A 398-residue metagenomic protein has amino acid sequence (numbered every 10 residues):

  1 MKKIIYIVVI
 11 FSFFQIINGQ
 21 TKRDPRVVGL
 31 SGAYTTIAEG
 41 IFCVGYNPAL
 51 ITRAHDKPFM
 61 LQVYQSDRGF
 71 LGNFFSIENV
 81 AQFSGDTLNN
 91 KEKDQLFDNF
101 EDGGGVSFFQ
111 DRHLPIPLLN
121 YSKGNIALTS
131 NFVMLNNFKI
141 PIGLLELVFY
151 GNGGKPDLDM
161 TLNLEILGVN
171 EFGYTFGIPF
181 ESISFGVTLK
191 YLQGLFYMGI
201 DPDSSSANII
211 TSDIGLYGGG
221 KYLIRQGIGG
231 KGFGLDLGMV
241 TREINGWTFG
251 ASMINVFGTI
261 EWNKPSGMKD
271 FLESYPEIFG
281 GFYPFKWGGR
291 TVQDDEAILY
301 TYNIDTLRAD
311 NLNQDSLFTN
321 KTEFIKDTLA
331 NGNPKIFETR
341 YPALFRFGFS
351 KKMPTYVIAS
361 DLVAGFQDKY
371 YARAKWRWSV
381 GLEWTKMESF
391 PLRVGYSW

Functional and structural regions predicted by a protein language model:
M1-I4, S182: Positively charged n-region of N-terminal signal peptides that target proteins for export
K3, I51, Y64, D361-L362: N-terminal capping/interface segment
I4, T36-A38, I244-G246: Short hydrophobic "helix-edge" motifs at membrane interfaces and signal-peptide entry regions
I4-F14: Sec-dependent N-terminal signal peptides
S12-F13, K57, P265, Y356: Alpha-helical transmembrane segments and their juxtamembrane interfaces
I17-F138, I260: N-terminal, post-signal peptide beta-strand-biased segments of exported outer-membrane/organellar beta-barrel and other
Q20-K22, A127-T129, V133-W398: Outer-membrane beta-barrel porins/channels
